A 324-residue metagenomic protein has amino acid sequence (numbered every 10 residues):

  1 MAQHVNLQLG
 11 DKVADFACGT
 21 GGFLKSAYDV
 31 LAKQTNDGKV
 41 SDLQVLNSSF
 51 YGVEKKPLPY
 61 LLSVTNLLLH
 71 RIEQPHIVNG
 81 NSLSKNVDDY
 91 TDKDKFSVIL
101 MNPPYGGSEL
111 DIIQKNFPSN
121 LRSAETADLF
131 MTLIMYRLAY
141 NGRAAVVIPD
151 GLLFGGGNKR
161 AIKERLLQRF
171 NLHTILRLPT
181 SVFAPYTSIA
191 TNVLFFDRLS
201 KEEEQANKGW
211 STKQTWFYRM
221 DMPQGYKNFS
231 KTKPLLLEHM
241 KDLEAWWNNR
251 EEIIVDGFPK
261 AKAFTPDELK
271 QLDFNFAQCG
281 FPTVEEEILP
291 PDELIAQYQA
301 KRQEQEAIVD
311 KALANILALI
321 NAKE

Functional and structural regions predicted by a protein language model:
A2-M101, G106-S108, A124, D128 (+3 more regions): Conserved S-adenosyl-L-methionine
N79, K85, T91-E324: A conserved structural/catalytic subdomain of Rossmann-like adenosyl-cofactor enzymes
